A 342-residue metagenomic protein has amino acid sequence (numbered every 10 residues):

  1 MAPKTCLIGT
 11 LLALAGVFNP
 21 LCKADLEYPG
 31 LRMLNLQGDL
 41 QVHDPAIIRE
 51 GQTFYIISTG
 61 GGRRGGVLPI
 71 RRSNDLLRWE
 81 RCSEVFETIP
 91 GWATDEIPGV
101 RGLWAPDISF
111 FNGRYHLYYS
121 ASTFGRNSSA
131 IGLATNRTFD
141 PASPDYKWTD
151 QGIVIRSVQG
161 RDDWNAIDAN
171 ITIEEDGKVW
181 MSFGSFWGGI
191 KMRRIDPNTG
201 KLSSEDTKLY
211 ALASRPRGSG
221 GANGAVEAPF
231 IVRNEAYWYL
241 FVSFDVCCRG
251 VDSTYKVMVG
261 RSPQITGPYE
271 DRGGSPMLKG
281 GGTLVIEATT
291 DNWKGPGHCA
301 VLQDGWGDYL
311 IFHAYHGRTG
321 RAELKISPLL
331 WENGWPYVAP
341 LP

Functional and structural regions predicted by a protein language model:
M1-L21: Fungal secretory targeting signals
L14, F18-P342: Carbohydrate-active catalytic/glycan-binding domains of CAZyme proteins, especially the secreted or lumenal ectodomains
